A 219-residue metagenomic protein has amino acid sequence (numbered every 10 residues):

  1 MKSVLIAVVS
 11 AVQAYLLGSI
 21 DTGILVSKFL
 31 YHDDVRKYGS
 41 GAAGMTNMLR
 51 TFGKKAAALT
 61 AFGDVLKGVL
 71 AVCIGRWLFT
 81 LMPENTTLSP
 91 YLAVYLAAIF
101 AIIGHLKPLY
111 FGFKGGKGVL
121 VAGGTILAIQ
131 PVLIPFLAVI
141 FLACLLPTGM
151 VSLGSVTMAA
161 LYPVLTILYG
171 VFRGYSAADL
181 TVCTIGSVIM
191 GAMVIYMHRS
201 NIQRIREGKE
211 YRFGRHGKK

Functional and structural regions predicted by a protein language model:
M1-V9, C73-Y95, L127-I134, L168-I185: Helix-coil boundary and interhelical linker segments in multi-pass alpha-helical membrane proteins
I6, S10, A14-S19, G23 (+13 more regions): Alpha-helical transmembrane segments in multi-pass membrane proteins
G23-V26, I103-K114, I140-G149, R199-Q203: C-terminal ends of transmembrane helices
I24-A57, G115, Q203-K219: Cytosolic, membrane-interface loops and tails of multi-pass inner-membrane proteins
D34-G44, Y110-G123, M150-L161: Short, non-helical or kinked segments that cap or interrupt transmembrane helices
L49-K54, G75-F79, F100, G118-T148 (+1 more regions): Interfacial segments of multi-pass membrane proteins
P135-L137, V151-A159, A177-S187: Loop-to-transmembrane alpha-helix initiation sites
Y175-A177, V182-K219: C-terminal membrane-associated helical module and adjoining short loops/tails
